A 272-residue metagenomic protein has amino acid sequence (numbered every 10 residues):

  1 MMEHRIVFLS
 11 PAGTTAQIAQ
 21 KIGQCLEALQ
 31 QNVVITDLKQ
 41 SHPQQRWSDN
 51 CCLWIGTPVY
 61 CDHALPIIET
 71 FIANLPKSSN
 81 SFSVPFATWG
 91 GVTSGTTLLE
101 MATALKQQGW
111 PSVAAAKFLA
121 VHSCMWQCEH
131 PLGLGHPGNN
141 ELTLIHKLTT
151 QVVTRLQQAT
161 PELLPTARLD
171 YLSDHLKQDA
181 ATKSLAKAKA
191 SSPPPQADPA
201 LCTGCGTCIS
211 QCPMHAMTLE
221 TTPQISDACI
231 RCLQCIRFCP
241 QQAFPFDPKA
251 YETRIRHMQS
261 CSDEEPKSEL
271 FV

Functional and structural regions predicted by a protein language model:
M2-R5, A12-I18, I22-L38, P43 (+3 more regions): FMN-binding flavodoxin-like domain, especially the glycine-rich phosphate-binding loop
S10-G13, V92, T203, I230: A generic structural signal for alpha-helix starts
H175-M214: Acidic, Ser/Thr-rich low-complexity intrinsically disordered segments
A197, T203-D227, Q234-E252: Iron-sulfur cluster-binding cysteine motifs and their immediate structural context in ferredoxin-like electron-transfer
